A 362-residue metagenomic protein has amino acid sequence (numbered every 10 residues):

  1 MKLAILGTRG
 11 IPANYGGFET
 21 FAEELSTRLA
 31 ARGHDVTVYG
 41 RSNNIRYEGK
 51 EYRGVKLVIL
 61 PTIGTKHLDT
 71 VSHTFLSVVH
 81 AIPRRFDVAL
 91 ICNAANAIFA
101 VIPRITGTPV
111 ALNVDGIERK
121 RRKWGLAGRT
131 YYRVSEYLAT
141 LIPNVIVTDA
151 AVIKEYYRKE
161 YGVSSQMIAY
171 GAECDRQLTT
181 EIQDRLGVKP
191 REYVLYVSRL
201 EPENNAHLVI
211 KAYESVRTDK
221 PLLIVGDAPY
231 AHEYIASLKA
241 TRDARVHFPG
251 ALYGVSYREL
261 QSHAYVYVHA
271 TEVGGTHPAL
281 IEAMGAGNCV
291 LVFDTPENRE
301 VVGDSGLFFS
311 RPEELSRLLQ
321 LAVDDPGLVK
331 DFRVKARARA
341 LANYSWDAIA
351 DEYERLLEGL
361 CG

Functional and structural regions predicted by a protein language model:
K2, T8-N14, R28-T65, V152-K154 (+2 more regions): N-terminal strand-loop element at the rim of the active site of nucleotide-sugar-dependent glycosyltransferases
A4, G187-R217, L223: Conserved donor-binding/catalytic core segment of Leloir-type glycosyltransferases
V71-I82, F86-D115, G275: An aromatic- and histidine-rich active-site surface loop
I82, I105, G128-I146, L238: Membrane-proximal helix-turn-helix segments that form the acceptor-binding/catalytic region of lipid-linked
I235-R258: Nucleotide-activated donor-binding/catalytic signature segment of Leloir-type glycosyltransferases, i.e., the conserved
E272: Aromatic "clamp/platform" in nucleotide-sugar-dependent glycosyltransferases that forms part of the donor/acceptor
L280, G285-V292: Short hydrophobic beta-strand element within catalytic cores of glycosyltransferases and related nucleotide-activated
R299-L321, G327-K330: Change "using UDP/GDP/dTDP sugars" to "using nucleotide sugars
